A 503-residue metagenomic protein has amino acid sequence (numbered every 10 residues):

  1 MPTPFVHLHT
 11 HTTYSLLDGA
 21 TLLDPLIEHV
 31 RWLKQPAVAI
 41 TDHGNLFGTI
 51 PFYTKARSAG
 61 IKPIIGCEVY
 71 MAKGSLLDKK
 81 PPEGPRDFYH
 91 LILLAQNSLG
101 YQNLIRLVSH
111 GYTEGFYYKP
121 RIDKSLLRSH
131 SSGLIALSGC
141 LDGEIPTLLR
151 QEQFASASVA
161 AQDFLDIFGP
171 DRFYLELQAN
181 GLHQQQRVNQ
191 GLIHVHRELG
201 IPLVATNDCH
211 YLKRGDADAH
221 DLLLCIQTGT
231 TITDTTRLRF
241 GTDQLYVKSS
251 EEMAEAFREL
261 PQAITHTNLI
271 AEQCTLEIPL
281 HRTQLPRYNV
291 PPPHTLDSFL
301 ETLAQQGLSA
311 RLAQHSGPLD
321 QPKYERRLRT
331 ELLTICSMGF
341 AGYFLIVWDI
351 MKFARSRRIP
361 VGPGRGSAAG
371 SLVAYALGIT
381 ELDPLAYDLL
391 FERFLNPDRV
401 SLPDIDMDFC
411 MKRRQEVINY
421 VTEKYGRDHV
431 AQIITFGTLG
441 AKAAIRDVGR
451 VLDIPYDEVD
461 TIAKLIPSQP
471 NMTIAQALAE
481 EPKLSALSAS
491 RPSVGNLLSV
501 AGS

Functional and structural regions predicted by a protein language model:
M1-S503: Alpha-helical scaffold/interaction cores of sigma-54-like transcription cofactors and many family A DNA polymerases
